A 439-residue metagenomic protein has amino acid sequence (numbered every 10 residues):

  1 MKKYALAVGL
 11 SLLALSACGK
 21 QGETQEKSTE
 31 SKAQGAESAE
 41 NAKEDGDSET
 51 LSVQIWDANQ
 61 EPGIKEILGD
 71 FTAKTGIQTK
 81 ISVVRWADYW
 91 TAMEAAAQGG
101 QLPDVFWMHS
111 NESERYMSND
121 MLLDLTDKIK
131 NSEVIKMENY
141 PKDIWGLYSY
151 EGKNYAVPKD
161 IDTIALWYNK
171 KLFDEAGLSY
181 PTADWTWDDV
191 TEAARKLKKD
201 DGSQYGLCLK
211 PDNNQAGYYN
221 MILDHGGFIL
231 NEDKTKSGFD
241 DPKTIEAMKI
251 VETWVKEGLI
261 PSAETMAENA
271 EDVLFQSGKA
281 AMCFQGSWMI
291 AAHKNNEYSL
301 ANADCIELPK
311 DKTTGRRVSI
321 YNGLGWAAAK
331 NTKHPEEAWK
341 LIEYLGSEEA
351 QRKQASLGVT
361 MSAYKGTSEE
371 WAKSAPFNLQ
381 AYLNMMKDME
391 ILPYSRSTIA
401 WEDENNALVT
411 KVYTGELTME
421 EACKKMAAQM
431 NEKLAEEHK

Functional and structural regions predicted by a protein language model:
A42, S110-A165, N302-I306, W371-P376 (+1 more regions): Hinge/lid segment of periplasmic solute-binding proteins
E44, T126-Y140, A183, L207 (+4 more regions): Short, solvent-exposed loop/beta-turn-alpha elements that line the ligand-binding surface or hinge of extracytoplasmic
G69-K74, Q78, A176, K249-I260 (+4 more regions): Extracytoplasmic/periplasmic substrate-recognition and gating elements
G69-Y140, E175-G177, L274, G278-M282 (+3 more regions): Extracytoplasmic "Venus flytrap"/periplasmic binding protein-like
A95-A96, Q101-D104, E133-L172, Y205 (+2 more regions): A structural signal for short loop-to-beta-strand junctions that line the ligand-binding cleft of periplasmic/secreted
Y150-K159, I164, D188-S237, A280: Extracytoplasmic/periplasmic solute-binding protein
A193-K196, K234-E264, L308: Glycine-centered hinge/linker elements that transmit conformational signals in sensory and ligand-binding systems
I306-E307, S356-A407, K411, A435-K439: Long, aromatic- and glycine/proline-rich binding clefts that accommodate carbohydrate-like moieties
